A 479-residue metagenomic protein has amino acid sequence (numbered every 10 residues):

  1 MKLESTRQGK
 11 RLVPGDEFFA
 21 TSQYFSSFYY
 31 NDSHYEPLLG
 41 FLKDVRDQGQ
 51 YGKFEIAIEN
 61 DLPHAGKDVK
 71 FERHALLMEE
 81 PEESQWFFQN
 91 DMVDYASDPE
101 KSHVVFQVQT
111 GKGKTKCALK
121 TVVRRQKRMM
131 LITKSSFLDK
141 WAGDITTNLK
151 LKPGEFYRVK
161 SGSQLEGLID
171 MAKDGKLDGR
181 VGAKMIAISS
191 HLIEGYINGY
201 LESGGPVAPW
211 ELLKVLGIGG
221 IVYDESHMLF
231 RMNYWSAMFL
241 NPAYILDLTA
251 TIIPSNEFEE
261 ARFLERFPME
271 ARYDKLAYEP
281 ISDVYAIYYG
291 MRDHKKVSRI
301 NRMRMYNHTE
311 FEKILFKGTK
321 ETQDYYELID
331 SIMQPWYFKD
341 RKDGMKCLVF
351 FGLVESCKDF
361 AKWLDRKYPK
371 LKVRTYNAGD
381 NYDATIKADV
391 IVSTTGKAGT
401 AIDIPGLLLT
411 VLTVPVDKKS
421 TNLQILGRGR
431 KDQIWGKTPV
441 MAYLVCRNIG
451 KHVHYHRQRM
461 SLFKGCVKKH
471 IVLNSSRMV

Functional and structural regions predicted by a protein language model:
H64-V105: Conserved pre-motif I regulatory segment
T110, T115-K116, V122-L149, G352-C357: Conserved Walker A/P-loop ATP-binding site and its immediately adjacent core in helicase/helicase-like ATPase domains
F137-M171, K367-L371: Conserved helix-turn-beta segment of the N-terminal RecA-like "Helicase ATP-binding" lobe in SF1/SF2 helicases
E166-K173, K358-G396: Conserved helicase ATPase core of P-loop NTP-dependent helicases/translocases
D178-L201, I386-T400: Conserved two-lobed SF2 helicase motor
G217-G220, E225-A286: Post-DEXD/H (motif II) to motif III coupling segment of the RecA-like Helicase ATP-binding lobe
Y273-C347: Conserved interdomain linker/interface between the two RecA-like ATPase lobes of SF2 helicase motors
A378-L462: Conserved RecA-like P-loop NTPase helicase motor core
